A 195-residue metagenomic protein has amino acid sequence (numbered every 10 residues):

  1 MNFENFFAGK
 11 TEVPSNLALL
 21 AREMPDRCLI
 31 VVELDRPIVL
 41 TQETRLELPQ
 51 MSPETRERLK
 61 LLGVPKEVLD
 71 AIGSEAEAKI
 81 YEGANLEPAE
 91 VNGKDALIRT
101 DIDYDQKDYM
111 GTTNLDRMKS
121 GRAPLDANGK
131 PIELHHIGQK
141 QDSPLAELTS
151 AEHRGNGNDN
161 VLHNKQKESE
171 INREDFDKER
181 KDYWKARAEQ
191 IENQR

Functional and structural regions predicted by a protein language model:
N2-I132, G138-R195: Nuclease and nuclease-like effector domains acting on nucleic acids or nucleotide cofactors
